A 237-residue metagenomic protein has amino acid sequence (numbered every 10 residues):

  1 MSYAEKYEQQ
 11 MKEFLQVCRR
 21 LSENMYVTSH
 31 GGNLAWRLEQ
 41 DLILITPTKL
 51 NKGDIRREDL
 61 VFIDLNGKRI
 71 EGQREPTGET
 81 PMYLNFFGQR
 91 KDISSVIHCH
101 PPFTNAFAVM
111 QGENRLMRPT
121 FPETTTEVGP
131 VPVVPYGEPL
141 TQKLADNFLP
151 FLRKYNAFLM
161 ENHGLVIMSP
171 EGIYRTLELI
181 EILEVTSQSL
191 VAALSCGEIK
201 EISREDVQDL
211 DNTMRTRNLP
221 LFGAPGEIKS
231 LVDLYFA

Functional and structural regions predicted by a protein language model:
M1-A237: Glycine-rich flexible loops
